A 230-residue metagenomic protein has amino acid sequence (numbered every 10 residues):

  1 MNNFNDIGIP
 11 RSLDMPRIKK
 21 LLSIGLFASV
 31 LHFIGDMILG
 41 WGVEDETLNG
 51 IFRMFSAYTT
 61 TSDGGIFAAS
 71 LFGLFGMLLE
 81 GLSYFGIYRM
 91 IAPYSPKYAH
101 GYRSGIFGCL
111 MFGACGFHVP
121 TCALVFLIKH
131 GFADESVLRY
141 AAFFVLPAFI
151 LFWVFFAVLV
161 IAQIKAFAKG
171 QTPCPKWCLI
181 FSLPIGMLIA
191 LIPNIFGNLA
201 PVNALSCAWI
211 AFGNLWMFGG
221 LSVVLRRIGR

Functional and structural regions predicted by a protein language model:
N2-R230: Hydrophobic, aromatic-enriched alpha-helical segments typical of multi-pass transmembrane helices
